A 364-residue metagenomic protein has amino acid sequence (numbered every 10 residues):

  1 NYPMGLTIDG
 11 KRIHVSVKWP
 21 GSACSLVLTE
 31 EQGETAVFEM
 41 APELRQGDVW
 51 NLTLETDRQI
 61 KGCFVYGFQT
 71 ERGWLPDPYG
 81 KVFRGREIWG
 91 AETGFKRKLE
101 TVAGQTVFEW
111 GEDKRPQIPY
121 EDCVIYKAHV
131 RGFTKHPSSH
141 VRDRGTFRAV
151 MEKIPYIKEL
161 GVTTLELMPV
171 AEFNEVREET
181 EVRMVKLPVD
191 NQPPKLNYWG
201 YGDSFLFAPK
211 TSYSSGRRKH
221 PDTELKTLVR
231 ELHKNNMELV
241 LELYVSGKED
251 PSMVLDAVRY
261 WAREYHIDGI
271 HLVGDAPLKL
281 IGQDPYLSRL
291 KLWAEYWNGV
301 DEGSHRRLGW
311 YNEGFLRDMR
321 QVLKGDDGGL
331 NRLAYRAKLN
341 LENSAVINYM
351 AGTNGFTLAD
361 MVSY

Functional and structural regions predicted by a protein language model:
N1-H14, R45-K127, K135-S139: The feature marks proteins involved in alpha-glucan
V17, A128, I157, L167 (+4 more regions): Conserved, mostly hydrophobic/aromatic
K18-C24: Short proline/glycine-enriched turn/loop motifs at strand-loop junctions of beta-rich domains
I88, T93-K96, H266, L278-Y364: Conserved alpha/beta catalytic core and glycan-binding cleft of carbohydrate-active enzymes
D122, G161-T163, H233-M237, H266-D268 (+1 more regions): Short, well-ordered coil/turn segments that N-cap beta-strands
V124-Y126, L165-L167, L239-L241, I270 (+2 more regions): Hydrophobic faces of well-ordered beta-strands that scaffold small-molecule active sites in alpha/beta enzyme cores
S139-T146, R177-K234, E238, V245-E264: Aromatic- and acidic-residue-enriched carbohydrate-binding clefts of CAZyme catalytic domains
K158-N191, G355: Carboxylate/His-rich catalytic cores and anion/metal-binding grooves
